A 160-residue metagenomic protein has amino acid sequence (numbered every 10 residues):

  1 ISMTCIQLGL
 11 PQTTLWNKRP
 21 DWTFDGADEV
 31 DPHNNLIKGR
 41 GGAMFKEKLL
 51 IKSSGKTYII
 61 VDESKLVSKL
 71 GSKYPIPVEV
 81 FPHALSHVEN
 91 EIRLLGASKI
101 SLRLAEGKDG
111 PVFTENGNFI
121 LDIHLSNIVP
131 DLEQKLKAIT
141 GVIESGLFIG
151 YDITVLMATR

Functional and structural regions predicted by a protein language model:
I6-R160: Conserved phosphate- and dinucleotide-binding cores of soluble alpha/beta proteins, encompassing both enzyme active
